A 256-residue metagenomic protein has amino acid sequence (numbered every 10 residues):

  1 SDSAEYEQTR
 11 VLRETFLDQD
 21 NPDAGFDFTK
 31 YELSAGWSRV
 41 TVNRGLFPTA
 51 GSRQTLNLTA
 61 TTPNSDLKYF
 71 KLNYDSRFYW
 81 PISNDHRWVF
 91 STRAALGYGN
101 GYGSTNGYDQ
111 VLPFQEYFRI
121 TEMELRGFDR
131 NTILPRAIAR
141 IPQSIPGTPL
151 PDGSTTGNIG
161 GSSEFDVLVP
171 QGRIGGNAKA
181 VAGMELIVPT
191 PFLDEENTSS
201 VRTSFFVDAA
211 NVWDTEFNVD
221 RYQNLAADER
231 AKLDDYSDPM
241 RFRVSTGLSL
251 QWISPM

Functional and structural regions predicted by a protein language model:
D2-K232: C-terminal outer-membrane beta-barrel translocator/porin domains of Gram-negative envelope proteins and their
N224-M256: C-terminal structured "cap/appendage" subdomains that terminate the fold
